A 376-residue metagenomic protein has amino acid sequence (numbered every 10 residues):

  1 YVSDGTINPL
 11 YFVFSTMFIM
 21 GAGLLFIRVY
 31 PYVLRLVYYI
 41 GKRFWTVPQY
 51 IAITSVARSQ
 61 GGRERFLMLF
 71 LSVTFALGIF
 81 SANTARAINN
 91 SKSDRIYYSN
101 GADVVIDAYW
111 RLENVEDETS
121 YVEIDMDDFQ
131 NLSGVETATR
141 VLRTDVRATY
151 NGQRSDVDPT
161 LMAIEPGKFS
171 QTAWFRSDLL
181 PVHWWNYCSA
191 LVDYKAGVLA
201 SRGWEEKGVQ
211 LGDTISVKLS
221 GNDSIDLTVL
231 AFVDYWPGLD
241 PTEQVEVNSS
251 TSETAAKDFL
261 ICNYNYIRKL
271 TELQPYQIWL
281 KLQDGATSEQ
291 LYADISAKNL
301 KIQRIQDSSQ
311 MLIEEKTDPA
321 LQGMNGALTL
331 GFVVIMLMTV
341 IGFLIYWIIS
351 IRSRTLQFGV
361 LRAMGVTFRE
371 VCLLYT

Functional and structural regions predicted by a protein language model:
Y1-T84: Alpha-helical transmembrane segments, especially those used as permease/efflux helices and single-pass anchors
G5-M17, Y292-V340, S350-S353: Peri-transmembrane interface segments
L25, L230-P237, D258-P319: "Rare, low-scoring activations can occur in soluble or secreted enzymes where short amphipathic helices or signal
W45-I53, R65, I313, A320 (+2 more regions): Alpha-helical membrane-protein architecture signal
L77-A102: Hydrophobic alpha-helical transmembrane segments in integral membrane proteins
D94-R95, N100-D103, Y109, E113-D117 (+4 more regions): Short beta-strand boundary microenvironments
G342-L374: Interfacial "coupling" helices/loops that link adjacent transmembrane helices in transporter permeases
